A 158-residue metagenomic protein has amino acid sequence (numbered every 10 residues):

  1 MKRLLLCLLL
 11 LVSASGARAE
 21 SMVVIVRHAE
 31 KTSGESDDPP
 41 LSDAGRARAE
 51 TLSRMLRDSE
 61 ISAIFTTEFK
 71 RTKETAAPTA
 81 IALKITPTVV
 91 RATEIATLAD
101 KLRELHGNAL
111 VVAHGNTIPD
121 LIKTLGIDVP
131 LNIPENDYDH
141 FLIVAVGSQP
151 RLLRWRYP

Functional and structural regions predicted by a protein language model:
L4-S13: Sec-dependent N-terminal signal peptides
S13-A14, P39: Single-residue recognition of alpha-helix boundary sites
S15-A19: Sec/Tat signal peptide C-region and signal peptidase I cleavage site
E20-H106, I118-N132, N136-P158: Active-site-proximal alpha-helix that buttresses catalytic centers in soluble enzyme cores
N108-L110: Short SAM/SAH-binding signature in class I
V112-H114: Short beta-strand segments
